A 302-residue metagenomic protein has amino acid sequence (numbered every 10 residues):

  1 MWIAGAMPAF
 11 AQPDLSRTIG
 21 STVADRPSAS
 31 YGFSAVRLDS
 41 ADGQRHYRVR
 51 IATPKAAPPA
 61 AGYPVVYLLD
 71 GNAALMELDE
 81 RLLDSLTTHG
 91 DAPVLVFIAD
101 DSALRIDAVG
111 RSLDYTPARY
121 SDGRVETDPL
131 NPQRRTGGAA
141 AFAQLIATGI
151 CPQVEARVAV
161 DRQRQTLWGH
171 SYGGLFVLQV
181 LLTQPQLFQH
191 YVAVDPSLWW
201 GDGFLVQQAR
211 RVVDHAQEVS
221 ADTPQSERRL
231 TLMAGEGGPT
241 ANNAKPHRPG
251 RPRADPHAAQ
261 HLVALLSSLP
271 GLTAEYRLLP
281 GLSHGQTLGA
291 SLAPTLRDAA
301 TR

Functional and structural regions predicted by a protein language model:
A4-P8: N-terminal signal peptide c-region/cleavage motif recognized by signal peptidases
F10-P64: A domain-start/cap signature at the N-terminus of enzymes
A61-L145, G149, Q153: Serine-hydrolase catalytic machinery in alpha/beta-hydrolase-like enzymes
A159-H170, Y191: Alpha/beta-hydrolase fold nucleophile elbow
G169-G173, V177: Gly/Ala-rich beta-loop-alpha elbow adjacent to hydrolase catalytic centers
Q179-Q189: Conserved hydrolase catalytic core segment
D195, W199-P280: The feature captures the conserved acid-bearing segment of alpha/beta-hydrolase catalytic domains
S291-R302: Catalytic active-site module of serine/aspartate enzymes centered on a nucleophile-bearing elbow/loop
